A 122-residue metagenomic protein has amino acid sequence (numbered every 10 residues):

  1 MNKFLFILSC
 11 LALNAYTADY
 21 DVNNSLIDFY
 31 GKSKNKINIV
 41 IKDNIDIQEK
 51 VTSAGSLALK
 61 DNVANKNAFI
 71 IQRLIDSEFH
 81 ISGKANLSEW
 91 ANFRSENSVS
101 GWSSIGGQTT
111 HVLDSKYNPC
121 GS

Functional and structural regions predicted by a protein language model:
M1-T17: Classical Sec-dependent N-terminal signal peptides that target proteins to the secretory pathway
S9, G31-S33, R73: A generic structural signal for short, solvent-exposed coil/turn residues that cap or connect secondary-structure
A15-A68, H80-S82, N86-S95: Short, well-ordered alpha-helical
A68, I75-S122: Short glycine/serine-rich loop segments
